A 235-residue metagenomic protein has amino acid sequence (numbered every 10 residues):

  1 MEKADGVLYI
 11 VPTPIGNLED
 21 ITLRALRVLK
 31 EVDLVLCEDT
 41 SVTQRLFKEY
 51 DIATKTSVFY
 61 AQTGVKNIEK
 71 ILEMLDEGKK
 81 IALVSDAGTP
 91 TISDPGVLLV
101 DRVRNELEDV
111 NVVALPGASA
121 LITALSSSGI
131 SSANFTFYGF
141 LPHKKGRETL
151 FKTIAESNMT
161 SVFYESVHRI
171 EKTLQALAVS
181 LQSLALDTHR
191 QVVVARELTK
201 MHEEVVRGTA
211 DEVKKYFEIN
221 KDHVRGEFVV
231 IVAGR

Functional and structural regions predicted by a protein language model:
M1-A61: Glycine-rich, flexible N-terminal cofactor/catalytic loop recognition
D5, T160, Y164-R235: A contiguous loop/helix-start segment that scaffolds small-molecule binding in enzyme catalytic cores
G6-L8, G78-A82, T160: Loop/turn-to-beta-strand initiation segments
I15-G16, D86-P90, V167-R169, R235: Short glycine-rich anion-binding loops that position phosphate/pyrophosphate groups of nucleotides and phosphorylated
L29-V35, V110-V112, T160-S161: Short active-site oxyanion
S57-T63, N67-S119: Glycine/small-residue-rich loop that forms an oxyanion/phosphate-binding "nest" at active or ligand-binding sites
L98-S157: Class I SAM-dependent methyltransferase SAM-binding "motif I" and its flanking Rossmann-like core
